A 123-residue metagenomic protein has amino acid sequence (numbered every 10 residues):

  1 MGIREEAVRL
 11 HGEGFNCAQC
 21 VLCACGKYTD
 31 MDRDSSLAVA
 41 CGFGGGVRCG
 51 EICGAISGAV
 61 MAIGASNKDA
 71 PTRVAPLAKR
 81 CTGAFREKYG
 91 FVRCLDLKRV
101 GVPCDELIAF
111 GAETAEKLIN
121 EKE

Functional and structural regions predicted by a protein language model:
M1-E6, L37-G44, R93-D96: Glycine/charged-rich beta-loop-alpha catalytic/anionic-binding loops adjacent to active sites
M1-Y28: Active-site-proximal helix-loop elements at catalytic-domain edges
C17, C53, C94: Short cysteine clusters
V21-C25, G58-A65, C81, G111-A115: Buried hydrophobic packing segments
L22-A40, R86-F91: Acidic-glycine-rich active-site phosphate/pyrophosphate-binding loop
T29-A38, A65-A78: Phosphate-handling active-site elements
F43-I63: Glycine/serine-rich anion-binding loops at beta->alpha junctions that coordinate negatively charged ligand groups
V74-E123: C-terminal binding/interaction regions
